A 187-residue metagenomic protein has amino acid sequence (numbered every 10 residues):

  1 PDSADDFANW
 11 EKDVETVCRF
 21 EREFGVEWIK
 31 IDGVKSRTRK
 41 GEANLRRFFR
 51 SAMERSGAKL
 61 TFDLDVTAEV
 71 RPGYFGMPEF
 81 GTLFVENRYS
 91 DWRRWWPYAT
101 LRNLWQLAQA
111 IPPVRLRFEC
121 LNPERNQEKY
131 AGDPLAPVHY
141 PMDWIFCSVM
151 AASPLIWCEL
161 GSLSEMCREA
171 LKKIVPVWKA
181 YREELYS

Functional and structural regions predicted by a protein language model:
D2-E11, E27-E42: The substrate-binding groove and active-site-proximal loops of carbohydrate-active enzymes, especially glycoside
S3-R22, M53-S164: Glycan-recognition surfaces
V14-E15, E42-S51: Well-ordered, non-membrane alpha-helical segments in soluble/globular domains
E21, F49-S56, W178-L185: Hydrophobic, Leu/Ile/Phe/Ala-enriched alpha-helical segments that form helix-helix packing faces
T38-L45, V138-M142, C167, L171: Active-site-proximal structural scaffolding
R46-R47, R88, V175-P176: Alpha-helix boundary/capping detector
E159-S187: Glycan-recognition and catalytic regions of carbohydrate-active enzymes
